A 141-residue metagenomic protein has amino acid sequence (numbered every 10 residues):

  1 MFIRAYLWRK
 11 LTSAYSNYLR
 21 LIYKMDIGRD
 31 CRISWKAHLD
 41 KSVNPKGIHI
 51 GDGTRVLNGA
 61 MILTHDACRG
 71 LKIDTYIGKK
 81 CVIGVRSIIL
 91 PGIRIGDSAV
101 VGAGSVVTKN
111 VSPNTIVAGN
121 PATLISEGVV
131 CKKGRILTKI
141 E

Functional and structural regions predicted by a protein language model:
M1-S42: Extended, small-residue-rich solenoid/repeat segments and analogous flexible loops that form exposed scaffolds
F2-L11, L21-I22, L71-I89, N120-E141: C-terminal segments of enzyme domains that contribute to small-molecule binding surfaces
R29, S34-W35, D40, K46 (+12 more regions): Left-handed beta-helix
D66-C68: Short acidic, glycine/proline-rich loop/turn micro-motifs
